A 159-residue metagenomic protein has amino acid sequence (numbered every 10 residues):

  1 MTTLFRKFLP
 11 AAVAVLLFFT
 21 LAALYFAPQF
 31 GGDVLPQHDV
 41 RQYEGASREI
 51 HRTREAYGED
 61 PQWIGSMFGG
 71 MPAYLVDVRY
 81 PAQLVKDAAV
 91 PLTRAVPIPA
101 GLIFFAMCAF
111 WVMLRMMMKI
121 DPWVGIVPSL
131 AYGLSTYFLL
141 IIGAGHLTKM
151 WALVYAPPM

Functional and structural regions predicted by a protein language model:
M1-Y25: Start-transfer (signal-anchor) and selected internal transmembrane alpha helices of multi-pass inner/ER membrane
T3-R6, L16, R48-E49, C108-M116: Short alpha-helical segments and helix-capping/turn motifs at coil-helix boundaries
L9, V90-T93, I120: Juxtamembrane loop-transmembrane helix junctions in multi-pass integral membrane proteins, especially the extracellular
P10, H38-R41, M118: Intrinsically disordered, low-complexity segments enriched in polar/charged residues with Gly/Pro, especially when
V13-A14, E44-G45, F105, D121-W123: Short hydrophobic/aromatic segments of transmembrane alpha-helices and their interfaces
L21-F110, L130-P157: Membrane-interface coil-to-helix junctions
L114-L134: Transmembrane-helix signature of polytopic, membrane-embedded enzymes that assemble or transfer cell-envelope glycans
